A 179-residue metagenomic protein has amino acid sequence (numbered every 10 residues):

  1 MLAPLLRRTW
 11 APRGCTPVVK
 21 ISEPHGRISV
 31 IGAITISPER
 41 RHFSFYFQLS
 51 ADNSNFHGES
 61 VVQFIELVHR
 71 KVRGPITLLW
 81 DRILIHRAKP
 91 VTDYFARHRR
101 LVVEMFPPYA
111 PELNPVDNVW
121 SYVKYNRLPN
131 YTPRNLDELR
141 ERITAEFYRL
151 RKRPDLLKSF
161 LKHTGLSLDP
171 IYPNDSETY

Functional and structural regions predicted by a protein language model:
M1-E66, L168-Y179: Extended, low-complexity cationic-aromatic segments
C15-I21, R99-N118, T132: RNase H-like polynucleotidyl transferase catalytic core
G26-I28, G74, R99-V102: Short glycine-/polar-rich loops that comprise or flank the Walker A/P-loop and associated switch/sensor motifs
R27, E59-L67, E104-F106, N114-V116 (+1 more regions): Charged DNA-binding/catalytic regions of mobile-element recombinases
G32-I34, I65, D81, N114 (+2 more regions): Generic structural signal for small/hydrophobic residues in well-ordered secondary structure, especially within
I65, G74-R87, Y109, N114: Acidic/histidine-rich, metal-coordinating catalytic segments
A88-H98: Short, aromatic/basic amphipathic alpha-helical patches
D117-Y179: C-terminal anion-handling pockets and recognition modules
